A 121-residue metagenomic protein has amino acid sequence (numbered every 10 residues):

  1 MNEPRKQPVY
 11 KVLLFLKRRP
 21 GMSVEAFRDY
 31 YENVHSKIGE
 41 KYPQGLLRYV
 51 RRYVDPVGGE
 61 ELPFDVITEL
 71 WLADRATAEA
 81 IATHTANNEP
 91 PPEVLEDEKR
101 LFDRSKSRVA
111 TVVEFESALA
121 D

Functional and structural regions predicted by a protein language model:
M1-D121: Macromolecular interaction modules
